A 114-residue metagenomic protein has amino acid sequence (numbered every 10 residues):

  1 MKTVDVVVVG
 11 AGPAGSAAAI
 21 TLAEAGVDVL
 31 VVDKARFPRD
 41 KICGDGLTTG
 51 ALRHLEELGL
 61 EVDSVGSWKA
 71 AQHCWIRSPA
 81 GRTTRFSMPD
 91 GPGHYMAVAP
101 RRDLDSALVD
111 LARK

Functional and structural regions predicted by a protein language model:
M1-A14, L30: Beta1/beta-strand and adjacent pyrophosphate-binding region of the FAD-binding site in flavoprotein oxidoreductases
K2, A25, K69-Q72: Short, basic and Ser/Thr-rich N-terminal targeting/leader segments
V7, I20-C43: Glycine-rich FAD pyrophosphate-binding loop
V8, G12-P13, F37-P38, D103: Residue-level detector of alpha-helix initiation sites
A11-A14, A18-A19, A23, A112: Small-residue (primarily alanine) positions within well-ordered alpha-helices, especially packing/interaction faces
I42-S78: N-terminal FAD cofactor-binding segment of flavoenzymes
R53, A70, W75-K114: Conserved N-terminal helical subregion
